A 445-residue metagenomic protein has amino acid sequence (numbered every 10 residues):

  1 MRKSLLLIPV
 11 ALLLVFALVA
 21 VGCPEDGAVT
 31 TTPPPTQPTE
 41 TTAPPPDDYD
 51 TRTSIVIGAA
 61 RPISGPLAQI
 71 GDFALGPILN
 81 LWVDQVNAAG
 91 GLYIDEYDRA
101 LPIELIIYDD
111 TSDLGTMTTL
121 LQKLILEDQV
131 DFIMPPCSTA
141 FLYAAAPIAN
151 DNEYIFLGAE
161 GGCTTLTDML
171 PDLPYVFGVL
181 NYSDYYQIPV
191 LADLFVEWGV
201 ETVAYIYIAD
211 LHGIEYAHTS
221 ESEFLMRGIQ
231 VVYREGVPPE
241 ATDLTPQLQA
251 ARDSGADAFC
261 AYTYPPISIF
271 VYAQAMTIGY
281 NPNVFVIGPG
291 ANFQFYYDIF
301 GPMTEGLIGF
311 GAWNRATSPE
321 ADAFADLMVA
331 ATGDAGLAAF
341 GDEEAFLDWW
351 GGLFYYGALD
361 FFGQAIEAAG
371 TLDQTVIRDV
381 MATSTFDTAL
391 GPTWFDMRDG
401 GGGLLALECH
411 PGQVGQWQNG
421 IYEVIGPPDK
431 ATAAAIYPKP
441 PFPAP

Functional and structural regions predicted by a protein language model:
M1-V56, P443-P445: Short, low-complexity disordered leader/linker segments with a strong preference for bacterial N-terminal type II
P24, P45-D48, I70-L75, L92-M169 (+3 more regions): Beta-alpha junction/loop-to-helix N-cap segments that form part of ligand/metal-binding clefts
E40-A60, I94-P102, V196-E201: Immediate post-signal peptide segment of exported/extracytoplasmic ligand-binding proteins
Y49-T51, G58-N80, D109-L114, S138 (+3 more regions): Extracytoplasmic "Venus flytrap"
I70-D95, H218-F224: Short, polar/charged alpha-helical segment
P77, G115, E127-G236, N283-A316: Extracytoplasmic ligand/sensor domains, especially the bilobed periplasmic-binding protein
N181, A275-Y356, E367, I425-T432 (+1 more regions): Extracellular/periplasmic periplasmic-binding protein-like sensory domains
D334-G352, G363-I425: Segments of small-molecule ligand-sensing domains
